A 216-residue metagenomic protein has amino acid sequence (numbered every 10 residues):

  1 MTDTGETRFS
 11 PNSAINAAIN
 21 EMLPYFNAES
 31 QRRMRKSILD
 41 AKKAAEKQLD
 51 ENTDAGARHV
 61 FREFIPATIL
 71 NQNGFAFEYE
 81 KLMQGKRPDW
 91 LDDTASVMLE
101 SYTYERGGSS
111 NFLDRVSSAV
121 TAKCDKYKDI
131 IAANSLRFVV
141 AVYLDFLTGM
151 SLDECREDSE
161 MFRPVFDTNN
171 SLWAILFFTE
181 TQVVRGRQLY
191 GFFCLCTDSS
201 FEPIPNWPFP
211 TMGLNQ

Functional and structural regions predicted by a protein language model:
M1-N73, K81-M83, Y102-Q216: Charged, structured surface patches that assemble and position nucleic-acid processing machinery
A76: Residue-level detector of anion-binding/catalytic polar loops
E80, Q84-S101: Short acidic loop-to-beta-strand element that houses the catalytic metal-binding Asp/Glu of nuclease active sites
